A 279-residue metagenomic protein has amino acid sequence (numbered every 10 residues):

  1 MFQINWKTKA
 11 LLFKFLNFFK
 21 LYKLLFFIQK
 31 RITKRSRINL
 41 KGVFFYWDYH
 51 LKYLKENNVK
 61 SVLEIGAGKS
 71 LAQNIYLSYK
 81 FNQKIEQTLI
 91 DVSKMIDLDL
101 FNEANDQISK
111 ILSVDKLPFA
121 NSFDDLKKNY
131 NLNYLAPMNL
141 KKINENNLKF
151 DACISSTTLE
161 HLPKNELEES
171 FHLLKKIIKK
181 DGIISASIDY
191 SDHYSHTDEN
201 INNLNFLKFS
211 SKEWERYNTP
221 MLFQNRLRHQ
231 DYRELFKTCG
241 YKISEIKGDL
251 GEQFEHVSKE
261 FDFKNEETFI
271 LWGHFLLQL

Functional and structural regions predicted by a protein language model:
F19-N57: Class I SAM-dependent methyltransferase Rossmann-like catalytic core, especially the SAM/SAH-binding loop
N58-K69: Conserved class I S-adenosyl-L-methionine
A72-K142: Class I SAM-dependent methyltransferase SAM/SAH-binding core
L140-C153: A short acidic, Gly/Pro-enriched loop at the edge of an enzyme's catalytic core that lines a small-molecule cofactor
E168-I183: A short glycine-rich, Lys/Arg-flanked "PGG" loop and its adjoining helix->strand segment in the class I
I183-S210: Conserved class I S-adenosyl-L-methionine
E215-Q230: Acceptor-substrate binding/catalytic loop of class I
E234-K237, I243-L279: A C-terminal cap/extension of S-adenosyl-L-methionine-dependent methyltransferases that defines the acceptor-substrate
